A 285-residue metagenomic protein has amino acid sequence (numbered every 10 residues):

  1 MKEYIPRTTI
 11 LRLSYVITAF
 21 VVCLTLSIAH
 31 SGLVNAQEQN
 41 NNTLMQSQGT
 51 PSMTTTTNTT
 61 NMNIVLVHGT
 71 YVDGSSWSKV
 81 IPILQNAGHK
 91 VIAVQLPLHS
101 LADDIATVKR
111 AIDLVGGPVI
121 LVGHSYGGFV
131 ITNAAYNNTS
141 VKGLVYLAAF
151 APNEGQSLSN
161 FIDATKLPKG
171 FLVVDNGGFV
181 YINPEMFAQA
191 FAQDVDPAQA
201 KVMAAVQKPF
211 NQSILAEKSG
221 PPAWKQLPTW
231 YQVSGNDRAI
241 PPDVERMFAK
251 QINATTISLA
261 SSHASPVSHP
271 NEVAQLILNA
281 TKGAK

Functional and structural regions predicted by a protein language model:
V16-A29: Bacterial N-terminal signal peptides
T60-L101, V119: Conserved HGGG/HGGXW glycine-rich cap/lid loop of the alpha/beta-hydrolase fold
K90-I120, N133-Y136, S159-D163: Active-site loop/oxyanion-hole signature of alpha/beta-hydrolase fold enzymes
V122-G127, I131: Gly/Ala-rich beta-loop-alpha elbow adjacent to hydrolase catalytic centers
S140-V141, V145-P184, N211-I214, F248: Flexible "cap/lid" loop of the alpha/beta hydrolase fold
V202-A223: Active-site nucleophile elbow and catalytic-triad environment of alpha/beta-hydrolase enzymes
Y231-V233: Short beta-strand/loop motif that positions the catalytic acidic residue of the alpha/beta-hydrolase fold
G235-V267, A280: Conserved loop-alpha-helix segment in the C-terminal half of the alpha/beta-hydrolase fold that carries the catalytic
